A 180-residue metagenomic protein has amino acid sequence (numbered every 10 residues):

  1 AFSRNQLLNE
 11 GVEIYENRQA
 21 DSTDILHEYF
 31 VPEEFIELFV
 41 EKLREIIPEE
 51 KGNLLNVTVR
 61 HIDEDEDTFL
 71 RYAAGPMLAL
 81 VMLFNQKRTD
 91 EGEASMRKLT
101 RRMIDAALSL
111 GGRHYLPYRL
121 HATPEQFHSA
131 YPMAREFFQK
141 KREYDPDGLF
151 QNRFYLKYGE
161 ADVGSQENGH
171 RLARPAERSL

Functional and structural regions predicted by a protein language model:
F2-A130: Substrate-recognition/cap regions that form aromatic- and gly/pro-loop-enriched pockets for small-molecule ligands
E13-I14, L108-L180: Activity-critical C-terminal alpha-helical subdomain
